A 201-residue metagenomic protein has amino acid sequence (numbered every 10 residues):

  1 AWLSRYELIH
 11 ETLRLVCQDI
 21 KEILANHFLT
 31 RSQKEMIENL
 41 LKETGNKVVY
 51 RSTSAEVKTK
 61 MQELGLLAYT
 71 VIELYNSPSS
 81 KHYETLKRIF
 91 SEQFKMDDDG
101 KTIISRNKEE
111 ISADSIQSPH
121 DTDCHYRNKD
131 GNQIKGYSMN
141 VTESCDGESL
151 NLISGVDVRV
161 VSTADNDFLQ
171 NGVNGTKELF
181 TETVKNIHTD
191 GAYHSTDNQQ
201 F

Functional and structural regions predicted by a protein language model:
A1-K185, G191, T196-F201: Polybasic low-complexity intrinsically disordered regions
